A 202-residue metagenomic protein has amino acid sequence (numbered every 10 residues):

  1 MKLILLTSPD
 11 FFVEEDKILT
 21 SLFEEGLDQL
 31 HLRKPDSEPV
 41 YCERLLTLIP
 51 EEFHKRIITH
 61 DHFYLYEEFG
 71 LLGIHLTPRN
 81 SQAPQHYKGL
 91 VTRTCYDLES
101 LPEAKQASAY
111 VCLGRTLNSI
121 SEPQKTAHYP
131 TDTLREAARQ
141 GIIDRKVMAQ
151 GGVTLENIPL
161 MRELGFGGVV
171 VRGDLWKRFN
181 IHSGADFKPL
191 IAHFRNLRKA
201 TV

Functional and structural regions predicted by a protein language model:
M1-D16, G89-C95, V147-A149, V153: Active-site mouth loops of central-metabolism enzymes
L3-F23, L98-N118: N-terminal-biased segments
L6-D10, P35, H62, R79 (+4 more regions): Active-site beta-loop-alpha junctions enriched in small/polar residues
F12-D16, P39, E43, H60 (+5 more regions): Structural motif corresponding to alpha-helix initiation and N-cap regions
I18, I57-L72, L76, Y96-A109 (+5 more regions): Catalytic cores of alpha/beta
F23, L27-Y87: N-terminal active-site wall of soluble small-molecule enzyme domains
E43-T59, H86-L98, T126-A149, L190-V202: Alpha-helix-loop-beta-strand connector modules within alpha/beta enzyme cores
I74-Q85, Y110-K125, I158-L197: Glycine-rich phosphate-binding active-site loops on the catalytic face of alpha/beta enzymes
